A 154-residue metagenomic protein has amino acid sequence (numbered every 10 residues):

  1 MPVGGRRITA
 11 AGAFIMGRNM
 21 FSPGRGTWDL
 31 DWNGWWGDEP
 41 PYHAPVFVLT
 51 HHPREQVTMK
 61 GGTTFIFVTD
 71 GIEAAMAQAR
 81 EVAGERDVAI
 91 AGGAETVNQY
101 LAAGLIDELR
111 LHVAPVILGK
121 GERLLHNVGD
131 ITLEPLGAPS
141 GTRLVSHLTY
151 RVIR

Functional and structural regions predicted by a protein language model:
M1-R154: Enzymes that bind and transform nitrogen-containing heteroaromatic metabolites
